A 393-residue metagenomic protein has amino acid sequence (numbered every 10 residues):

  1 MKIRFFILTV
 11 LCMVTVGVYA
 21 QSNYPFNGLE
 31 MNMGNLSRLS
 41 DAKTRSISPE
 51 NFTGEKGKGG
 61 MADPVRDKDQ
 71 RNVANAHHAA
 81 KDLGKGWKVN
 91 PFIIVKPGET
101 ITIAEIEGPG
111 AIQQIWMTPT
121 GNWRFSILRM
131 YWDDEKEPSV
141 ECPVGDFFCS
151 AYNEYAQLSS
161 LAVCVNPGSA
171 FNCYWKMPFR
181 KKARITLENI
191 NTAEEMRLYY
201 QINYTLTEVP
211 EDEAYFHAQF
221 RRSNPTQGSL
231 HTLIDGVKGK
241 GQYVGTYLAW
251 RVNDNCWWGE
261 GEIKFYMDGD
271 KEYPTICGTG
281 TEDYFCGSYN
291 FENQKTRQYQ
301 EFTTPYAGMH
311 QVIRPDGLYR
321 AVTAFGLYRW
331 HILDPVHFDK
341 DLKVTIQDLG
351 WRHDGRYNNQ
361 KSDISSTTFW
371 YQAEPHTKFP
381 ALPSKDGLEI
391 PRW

Functional and structural regions predicted by a protein language model:
M1-I3: N-terminal secretory signal peptides that target proteins for export/translocation
F5-V14: Sec-dependent N-terminal signal peptides
V16-A20: Sec/Tat signal peptide C-region and signal peptidase I cleavage site
Q21-W393: Beta-strand-centric surfaces of beta-sandwich/beta-rich domains
